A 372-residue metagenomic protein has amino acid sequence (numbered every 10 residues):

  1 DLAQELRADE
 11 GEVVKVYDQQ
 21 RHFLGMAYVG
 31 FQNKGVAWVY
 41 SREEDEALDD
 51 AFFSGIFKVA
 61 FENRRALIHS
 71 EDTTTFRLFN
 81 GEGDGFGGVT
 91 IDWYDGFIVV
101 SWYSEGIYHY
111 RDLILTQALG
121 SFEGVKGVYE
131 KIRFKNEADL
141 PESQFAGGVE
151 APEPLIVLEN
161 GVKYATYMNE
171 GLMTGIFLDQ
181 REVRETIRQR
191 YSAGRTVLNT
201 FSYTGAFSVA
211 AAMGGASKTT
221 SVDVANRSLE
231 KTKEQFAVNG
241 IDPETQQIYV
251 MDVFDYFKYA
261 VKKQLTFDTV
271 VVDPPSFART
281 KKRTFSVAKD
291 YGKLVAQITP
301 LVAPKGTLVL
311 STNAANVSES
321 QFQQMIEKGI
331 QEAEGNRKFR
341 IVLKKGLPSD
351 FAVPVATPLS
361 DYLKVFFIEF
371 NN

Functional and structural regions predicted by a protein language model:
D1-V89, W93: Non-catalytic accessory regions of SAM-dependent methyltransferases
F79-D92, Y108-F177, E185: Non-catalytic substrate-recognition/targeting regions of SAM-dependent transferases
A193-Y203: Conserved class I S-adenosyl-L-methionine
T204-S217: Conserved SAM-binding loop of SAM-dependent methyltransferases across substrates and taxa, primarily the Class I
K218-D223: Conserved SAM-binding motif I beta-strand of class I
R227-V271: S-adenosyl-L-methionine
V253-Q331: S-adenosylmethionine
K293, T307-N372: C-terminal catalytic and target-recognition region of SAM-dependent MTase-like enzymes, primarily methyltransferases
